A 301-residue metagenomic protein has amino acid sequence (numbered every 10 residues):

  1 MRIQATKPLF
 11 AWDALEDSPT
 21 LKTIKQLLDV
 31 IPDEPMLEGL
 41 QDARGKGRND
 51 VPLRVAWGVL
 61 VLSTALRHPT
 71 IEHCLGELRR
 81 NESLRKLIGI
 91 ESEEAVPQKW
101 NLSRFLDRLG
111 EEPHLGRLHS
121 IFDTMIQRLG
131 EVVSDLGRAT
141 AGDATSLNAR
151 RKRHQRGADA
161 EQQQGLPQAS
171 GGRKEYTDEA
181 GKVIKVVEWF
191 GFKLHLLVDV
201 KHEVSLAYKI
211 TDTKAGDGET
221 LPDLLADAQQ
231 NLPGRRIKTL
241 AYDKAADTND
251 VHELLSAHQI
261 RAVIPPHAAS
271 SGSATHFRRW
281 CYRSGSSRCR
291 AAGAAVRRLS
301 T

Functional and structural regions predicted by a protein language model:
M1-E38: Charged, often Cys/His-bearing segments associated with DNA-binding zinc-finger transcription factors
D17, L21-I24, D33-E34, I71 (+6 more regions): Alpha-helix initiation and N-capping motif
E34-R48: Short, Lys/Arg-enriched N-terminal segment that forms or immediately precedes the first helix of a structured domain
Q41-A43, A56-L60, A207-K209: Glycine- and acidic
G45-R54, I184-V187: Structural motif
N49-R117: Short, positively charged, Gly/Tyr-enriched micro-motifs that form contact patches at catalytic or ligand/partner
L102-A268, G272: Polybasic low-complexity intrinsically disordered regions
N249-T301: Helix-centered, glycine/charged polyanion-binding patches within enzymatic domains that contact phosphate-containing
